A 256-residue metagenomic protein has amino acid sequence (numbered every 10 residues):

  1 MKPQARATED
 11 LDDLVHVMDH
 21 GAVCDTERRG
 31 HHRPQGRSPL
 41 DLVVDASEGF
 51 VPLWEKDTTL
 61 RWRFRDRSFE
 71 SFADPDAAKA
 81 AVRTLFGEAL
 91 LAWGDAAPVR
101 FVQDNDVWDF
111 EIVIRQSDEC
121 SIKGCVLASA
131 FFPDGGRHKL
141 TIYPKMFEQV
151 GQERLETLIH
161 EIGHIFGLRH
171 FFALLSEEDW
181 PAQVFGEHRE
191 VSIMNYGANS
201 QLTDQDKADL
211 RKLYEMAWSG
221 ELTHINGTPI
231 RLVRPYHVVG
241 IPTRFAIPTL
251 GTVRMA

Functional and structural regions predicted by a protein language model:
M1-A81, L90-L91, P181-F185, K212-A256: Disordered inhibitory propeptide/activation segment of secreted metzincin zinc metalloprotease zymogens, centered on
V43-A46, A80-E187: Metzincin-family zinc-dependent endopeptidase catalytic domain
R61, E111, I193: Short hydrophobic-acidic sequence motifs that mark active-site Asp/Glu residues
R67-F69, S117-E119, R169-F172, N199-Q201 (+1 more regions): Acidic glycine-/aspartate-rich tracts in secreted/extracellular proteins
F69-A81, T141-Q149, N195-S200: Second-shell loop/turn segments in exported
F171, V184-L213: Post-HExxH zinc-binding segment in Zn-dependent metallohydrolases
